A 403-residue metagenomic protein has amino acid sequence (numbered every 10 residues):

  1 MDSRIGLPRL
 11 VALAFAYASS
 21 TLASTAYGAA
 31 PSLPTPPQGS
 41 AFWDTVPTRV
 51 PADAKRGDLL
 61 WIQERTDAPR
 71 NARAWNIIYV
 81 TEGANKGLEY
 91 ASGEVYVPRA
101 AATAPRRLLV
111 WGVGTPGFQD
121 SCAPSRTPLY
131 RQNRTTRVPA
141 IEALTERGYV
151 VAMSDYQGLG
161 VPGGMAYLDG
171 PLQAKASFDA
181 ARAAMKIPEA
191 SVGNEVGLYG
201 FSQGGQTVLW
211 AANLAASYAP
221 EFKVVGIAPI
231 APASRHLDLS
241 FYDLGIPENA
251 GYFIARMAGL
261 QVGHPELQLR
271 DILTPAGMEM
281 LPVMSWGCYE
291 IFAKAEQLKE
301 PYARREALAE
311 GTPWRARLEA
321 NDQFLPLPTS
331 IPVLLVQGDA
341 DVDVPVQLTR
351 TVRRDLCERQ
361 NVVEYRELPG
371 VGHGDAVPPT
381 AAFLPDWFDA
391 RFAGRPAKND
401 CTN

Functional and structural regions predicted by a protein language model:
G28-T103, C357: Catalytic-loop region of hydrolases
P31-L33, P47, I230-P326: Accessory cap/linker subdomain of secreted extracellular hydrolases
N85-S92, P98-A143: Short, surface-exposed "cap/lid" segments of acyl-processing enzymes
L108, T145-D155: A fold-wide structural signal in alpha/beta-hydrolase
Y167-P188: Alpha/beta-hydrolase active-site loop
R182-A250: Primarily recognizes the serine-hydrolase "nucleophile elbow" in alpha/beta-hydrolase and SGNH/GDSL folds
E310-G311, R315-R317, N321, D343 (+1 more regions): C-terminal catalytic histidine-bearing segment of alpha/beta-hydrolase fold enzymes
T329, L334-D341: Short beta-strand/loop motif that positions the catalytic acidic residue of the alpha/beta-hydrolase fold
